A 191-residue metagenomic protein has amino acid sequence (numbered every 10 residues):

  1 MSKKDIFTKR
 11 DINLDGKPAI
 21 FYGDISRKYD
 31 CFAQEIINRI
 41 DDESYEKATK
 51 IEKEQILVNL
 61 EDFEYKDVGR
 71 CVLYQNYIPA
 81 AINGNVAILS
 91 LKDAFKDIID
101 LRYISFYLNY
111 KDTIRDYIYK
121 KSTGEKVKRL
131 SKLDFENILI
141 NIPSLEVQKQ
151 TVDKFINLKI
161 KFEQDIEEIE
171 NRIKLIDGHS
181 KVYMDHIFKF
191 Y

Functional and structural regions predicted by a protein language model:
M1-K9, G23-I56: Sequence-specific dsDNA recognition surfaces
D5, F63, S144: Flexible, active-site-proximal loop/turn residues at the rims of small-molecule/cofactor binding pockets and catalytic
N13-G16, I51-E54, D134: Short, well-ordered loop/turn elements at secondary-structure boundaries
S26-R27, C31-F32, Y65, N76-P79 (+1 more regions): Basic, amphipathic alpha-helical recognition segments used for DNA target recognition
R70-V72: Short beta-strand-centered aromatic/proline hotspots
D134-Y191: Amphipathic alpha-helical coiled-coil/heptad-repeat segments
